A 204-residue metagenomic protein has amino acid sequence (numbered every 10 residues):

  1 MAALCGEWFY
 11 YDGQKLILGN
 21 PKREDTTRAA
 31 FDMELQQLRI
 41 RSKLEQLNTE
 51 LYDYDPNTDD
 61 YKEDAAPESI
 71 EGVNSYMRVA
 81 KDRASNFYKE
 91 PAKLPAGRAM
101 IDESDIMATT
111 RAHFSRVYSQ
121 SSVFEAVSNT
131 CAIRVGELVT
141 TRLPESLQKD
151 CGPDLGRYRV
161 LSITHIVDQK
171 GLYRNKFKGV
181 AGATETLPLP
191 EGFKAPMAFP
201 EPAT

Functional and structural regions predicted by a protein language model:
A2-T204: Amphipathic alpha-helical and helix-coil boundary elements used as assembly and membrane-proximal scaffolds
